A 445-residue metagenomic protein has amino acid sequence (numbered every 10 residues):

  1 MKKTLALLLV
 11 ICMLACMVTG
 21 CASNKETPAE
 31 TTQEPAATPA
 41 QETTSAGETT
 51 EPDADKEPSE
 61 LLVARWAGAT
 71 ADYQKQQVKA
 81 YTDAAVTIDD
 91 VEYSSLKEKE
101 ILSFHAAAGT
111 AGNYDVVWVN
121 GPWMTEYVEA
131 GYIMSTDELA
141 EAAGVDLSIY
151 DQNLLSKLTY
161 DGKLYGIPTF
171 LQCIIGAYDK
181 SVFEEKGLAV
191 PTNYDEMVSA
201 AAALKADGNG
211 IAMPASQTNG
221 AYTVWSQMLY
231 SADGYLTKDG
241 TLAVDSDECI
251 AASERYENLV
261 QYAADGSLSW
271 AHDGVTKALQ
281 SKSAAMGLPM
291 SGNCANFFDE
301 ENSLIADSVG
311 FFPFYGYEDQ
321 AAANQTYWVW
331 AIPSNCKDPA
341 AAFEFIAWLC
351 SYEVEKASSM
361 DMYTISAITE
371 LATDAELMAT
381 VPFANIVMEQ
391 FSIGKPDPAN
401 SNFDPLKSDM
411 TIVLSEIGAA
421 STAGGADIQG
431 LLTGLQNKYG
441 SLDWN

Functional and structural regions predicted by a protein language model:
A6, C21-T125, E141-V145, E318-D319 (+3 more regions): Conserved N-terminal structural module of periplasmic/extracytoplasmic solute-binding proteins
E48-P52, G121-I174, V198, A306-Y315 (+1 more regions): Hinge/lid segment of periplasmic solute-binding proteins
D53, D137-Y150, A215, D233-A252 (+3 more regions): Short, solvent-exposed loop/beta-turn-alpha elements that line the ligand-binding surface or hinge of extracytoplasmic
K75, S94-M134, S148-G166, G176-A177 (+5 more regions): Pocket-flanking alpha-helical
A84, H105, E185-K186, E254 (+3 more regions): Extracytoplasmic/periplasmic substrate-recognition and gating elements
P122-D137, Q152-V190, P214-D239, A322-P333 (+2 more regions): Periplasmic solute-binding protein
A201-D207, T241-S269: Glycine-centered hinge/linker elements that transmit conformational signals in sensory and ligand-binding systems
F312, M360-I412, G418, W444: Long, aromatic- and glycine/proline-rich binding clefts that accommodate carbohydrate-like moieties
